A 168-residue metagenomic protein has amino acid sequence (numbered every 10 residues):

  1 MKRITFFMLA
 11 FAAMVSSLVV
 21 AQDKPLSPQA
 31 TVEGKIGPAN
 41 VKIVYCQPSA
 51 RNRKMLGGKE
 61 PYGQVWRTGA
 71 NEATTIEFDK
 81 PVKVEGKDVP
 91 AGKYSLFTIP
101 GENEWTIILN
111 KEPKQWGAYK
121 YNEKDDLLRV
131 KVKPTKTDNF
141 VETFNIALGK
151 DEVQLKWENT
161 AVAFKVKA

Functional and structural regions predicted by a protein language model:
M1-D23: Bacterial Sec-dependent N-terminal signal peptides
A21-P90, S95-A168: Targeting-peptide/extracellular-domain and disordered-appendage signature
